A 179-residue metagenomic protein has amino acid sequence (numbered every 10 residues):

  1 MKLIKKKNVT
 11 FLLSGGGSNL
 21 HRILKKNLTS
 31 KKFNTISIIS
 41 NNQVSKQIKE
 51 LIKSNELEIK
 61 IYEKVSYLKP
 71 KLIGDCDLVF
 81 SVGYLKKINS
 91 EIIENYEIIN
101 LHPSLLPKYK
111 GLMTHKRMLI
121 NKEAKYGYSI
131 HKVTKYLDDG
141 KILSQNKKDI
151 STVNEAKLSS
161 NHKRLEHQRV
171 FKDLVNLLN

Functional and structural regions predicted by a protein language model:
M1-N179: One-carbon transfer enzymes
